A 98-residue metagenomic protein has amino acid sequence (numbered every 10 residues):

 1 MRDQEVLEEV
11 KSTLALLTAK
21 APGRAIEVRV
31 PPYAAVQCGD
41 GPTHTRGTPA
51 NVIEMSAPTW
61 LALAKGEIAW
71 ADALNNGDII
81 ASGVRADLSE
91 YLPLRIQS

Functional and structural regions predicted by a protein language model:
M1-S98: Feature captures hydrophobic
